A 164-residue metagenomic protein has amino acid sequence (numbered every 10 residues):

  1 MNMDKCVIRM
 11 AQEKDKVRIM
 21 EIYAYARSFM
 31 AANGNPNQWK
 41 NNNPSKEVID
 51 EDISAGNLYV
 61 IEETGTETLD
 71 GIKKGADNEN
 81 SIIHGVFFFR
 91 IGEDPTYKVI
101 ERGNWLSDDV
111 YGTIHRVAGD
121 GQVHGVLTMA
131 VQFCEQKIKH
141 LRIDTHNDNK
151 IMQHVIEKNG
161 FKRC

Functional and structural regions predicted by a protein language model:
C6-E21: A short beta-loop-alpha structural element at the N-terminal edge of CoA-dependent acyl/N-acetyltransferase catalytic
R27-E47: Conserved GNAT-fold acetyl-CoA-binding loop/helix
N57-V60, V86, R116, R142: Short hydrophobic/aromatic beta-strand element in the GNAT-like acyltransferase core that lines or flanks the acyl-donor
V60, S81-E93: Conserved beta-strand in the GNAT
F88-Q122: Conserved acyl-donor/pantetheine-binding loop and adjacent beta-alpha core of acyl/acetyltransferases and related
G119-Q136, Q153-K158: Conserved acetyl-CoA-binding loop-helix of GNAT-fold acetyltransferases
Q136-D148: Conserved GNAT acetyl-CoA-binding A-motif
D148-C164: Conserved active-site alpha-helix within GNAT-family acetyltransferase domains
